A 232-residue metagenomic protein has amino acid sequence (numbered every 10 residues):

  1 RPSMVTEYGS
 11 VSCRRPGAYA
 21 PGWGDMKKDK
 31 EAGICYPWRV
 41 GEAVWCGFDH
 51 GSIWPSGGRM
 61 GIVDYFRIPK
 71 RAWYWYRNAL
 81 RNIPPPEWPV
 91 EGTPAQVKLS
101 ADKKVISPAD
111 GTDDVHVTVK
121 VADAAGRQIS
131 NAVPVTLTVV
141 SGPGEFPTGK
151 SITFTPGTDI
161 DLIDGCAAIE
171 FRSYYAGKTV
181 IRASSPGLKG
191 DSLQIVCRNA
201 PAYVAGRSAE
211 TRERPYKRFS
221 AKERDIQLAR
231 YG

Functional and structural regions predicted by a protein language model:
R1-Q96: Extended substrate-binding grooves/exosites of carbohydrate-active enzymes
V11-R15, D49-W54, I106, A124-Q128 (+1 more regions): Flexible loop/turn segments at secondary-structure boundaries
P86-V90, K98-S100, N199-S220: Low-complexity, Pro/Ser/Thr- and charge-rich linker/hinge segments at domain boundaries
V97-S107, T112-S130, I181-A183: Beta-strand-rich structural segments
L137-T153, P201-G206: Short aromatic-acidic-glycine turn motif
P156-Y175: Short, hydrophobic beta-strand segments
S184-L188: Beta-strand-rich extracellular modules
K189-N199: Edge beta-strands of extracellular beta-sandwich domains
